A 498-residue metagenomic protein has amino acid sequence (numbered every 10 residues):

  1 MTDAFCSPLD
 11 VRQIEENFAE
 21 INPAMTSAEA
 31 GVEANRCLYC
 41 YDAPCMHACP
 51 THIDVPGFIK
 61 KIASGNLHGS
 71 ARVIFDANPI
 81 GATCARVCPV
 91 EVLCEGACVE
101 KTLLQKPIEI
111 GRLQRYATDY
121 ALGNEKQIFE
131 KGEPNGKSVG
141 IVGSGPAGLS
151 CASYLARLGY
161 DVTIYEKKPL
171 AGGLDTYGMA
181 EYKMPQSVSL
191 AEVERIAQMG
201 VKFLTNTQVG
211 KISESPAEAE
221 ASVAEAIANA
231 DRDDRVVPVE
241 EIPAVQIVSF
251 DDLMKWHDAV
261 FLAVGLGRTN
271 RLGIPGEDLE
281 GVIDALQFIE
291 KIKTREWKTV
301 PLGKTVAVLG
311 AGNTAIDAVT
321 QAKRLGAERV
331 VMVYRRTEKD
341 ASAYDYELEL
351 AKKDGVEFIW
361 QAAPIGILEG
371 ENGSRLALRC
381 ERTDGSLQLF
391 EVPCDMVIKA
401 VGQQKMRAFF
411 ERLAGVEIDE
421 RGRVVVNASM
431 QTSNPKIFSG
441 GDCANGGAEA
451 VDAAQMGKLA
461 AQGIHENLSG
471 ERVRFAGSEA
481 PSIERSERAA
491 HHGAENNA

Functional and structural regions predicted by a protein language model:
M1-S138, H257, L262-D278, E369-G373 (+5 more regions): Ferredoxin-type iron-sulfur electron-transfer modules and their immediate structural context
P79, G145-A147, G312-T314, A444: Residue-level detector of alpha-helix initiation sites
Y120-V139, S249, F288-G303: A short, basic/flexible loop-to-alpha-helix module at the beginning of a structural domain
E133, S138-G140, L190-I274, G366-A377 (+2 more regions): Feature captures the FAD/FMN-dependent oxidoreductase FAD-binding
N135-S138, N206, L302-V306, Q361 (+2 more regions): Phosphate-coordination loops involved in phosphoryl transfer and adenosine-cofactor binding
S138-T163, A315-K323: N-terminal Rossmann-like FAD-binding beta1-loop-alpha1 element of flavoenzymes
I164, K168-T205, V319-G366, R472-R488: Rossmann-like dinucleotide-binding cores of NAD(P)H-dependent redox enzymes
D278-G303, P393-G447: FAD-site-proximal beta/loop scaffold in flavoenzymes
